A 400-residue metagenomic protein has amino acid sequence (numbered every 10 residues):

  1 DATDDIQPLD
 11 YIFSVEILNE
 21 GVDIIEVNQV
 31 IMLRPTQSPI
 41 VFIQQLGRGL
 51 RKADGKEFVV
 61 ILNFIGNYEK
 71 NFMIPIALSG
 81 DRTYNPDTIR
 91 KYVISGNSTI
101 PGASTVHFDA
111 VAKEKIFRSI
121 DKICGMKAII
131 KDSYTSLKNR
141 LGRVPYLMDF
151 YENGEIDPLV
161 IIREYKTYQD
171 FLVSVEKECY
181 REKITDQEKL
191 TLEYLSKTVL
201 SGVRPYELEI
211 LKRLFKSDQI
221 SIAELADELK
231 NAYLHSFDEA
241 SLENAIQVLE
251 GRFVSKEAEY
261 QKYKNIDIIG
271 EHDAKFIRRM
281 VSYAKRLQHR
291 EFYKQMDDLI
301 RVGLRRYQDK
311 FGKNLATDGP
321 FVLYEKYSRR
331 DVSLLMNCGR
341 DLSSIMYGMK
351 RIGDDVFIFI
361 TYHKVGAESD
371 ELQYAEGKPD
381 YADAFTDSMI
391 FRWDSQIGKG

Functional and structural regions predicted by a protein language model:
D1-L18: Conserved helicase ATPase core of P-loop NTP-dependent helicases/translocases
V27, I43-L46, K399-G400: Conserved short secondary-structure elements within globular domains
S38-Q44, R48-R82: Conserved segment of the helicase C-terminal RecA-like domain
A77-E209, L214, S221, L225: Long, largely alpha-helical accessory region at the distal end of helicase-like NTP-driven motors
V199, F215-Q219, D227-H272: Basic, alpha-helical nucleic-acid-binding regions used in initiation and control of genome expression
Q247-V248, R252-T317, F321: Charged, non-catalytic accessory extensions
F311-G400: Acidic, glycine-rich low-complexity segments with interspersed aromatic residues
